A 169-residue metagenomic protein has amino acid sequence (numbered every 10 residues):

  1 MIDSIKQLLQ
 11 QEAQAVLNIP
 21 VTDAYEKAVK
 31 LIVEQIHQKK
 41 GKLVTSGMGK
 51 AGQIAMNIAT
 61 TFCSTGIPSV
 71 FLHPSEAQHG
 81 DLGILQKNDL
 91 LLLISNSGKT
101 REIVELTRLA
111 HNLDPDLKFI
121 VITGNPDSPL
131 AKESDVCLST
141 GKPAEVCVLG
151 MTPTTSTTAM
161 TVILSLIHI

Functional and structural regions predicted by a protein language model:
M1-G41: An N-terminal, well-structured beta->alpha segment
K42-L166: Glycine-rich phosphate-binding loops that contact phosphosugars or nucleotide phosphates
